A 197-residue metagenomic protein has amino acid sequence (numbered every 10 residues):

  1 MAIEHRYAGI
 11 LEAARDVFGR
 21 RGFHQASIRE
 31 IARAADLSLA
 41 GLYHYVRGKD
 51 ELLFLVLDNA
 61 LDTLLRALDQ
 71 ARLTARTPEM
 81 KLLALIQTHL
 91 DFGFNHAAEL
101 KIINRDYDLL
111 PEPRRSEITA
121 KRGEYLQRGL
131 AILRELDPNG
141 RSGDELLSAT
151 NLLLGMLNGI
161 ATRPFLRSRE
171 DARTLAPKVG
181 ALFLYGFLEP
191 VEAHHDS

Functional and structural regions predicted by a protein language model:
M1-H5, E12, D16, G143 (+1 more regions): N-terminal intrinsically disordered/low-complexity leader segments
H5-A14, I31, V56-L64, L68 (+1 more regions): Generic hydrophobic, amphipathic alpha-helix propensity
G9, A13, V17-E51, L55: Helix-turn-helix
I10-F18, H89, L157, F183: Short hydrophobic clusters on alpha-helical segments that form packing/core surfaces in small helical domains
Y43-V46, N104-L110, I160: Short helix-capping/turn signature of helix-turn-helix
L55, D69-A98, A149-L153: Hydrophobic alpha-helical connector segments
N59-L65, D69-Q70, F92, E112-P138 (+2 more regions): Amphipathic alpha-helical packing segments from all-alpha helical-bundle domains
L100-R105, R115, T119, L136-L182 (+1 more regions): Hydrophobic/aromatic-rich alpha-helical bundle segments in the mid-to-C-terminal region
